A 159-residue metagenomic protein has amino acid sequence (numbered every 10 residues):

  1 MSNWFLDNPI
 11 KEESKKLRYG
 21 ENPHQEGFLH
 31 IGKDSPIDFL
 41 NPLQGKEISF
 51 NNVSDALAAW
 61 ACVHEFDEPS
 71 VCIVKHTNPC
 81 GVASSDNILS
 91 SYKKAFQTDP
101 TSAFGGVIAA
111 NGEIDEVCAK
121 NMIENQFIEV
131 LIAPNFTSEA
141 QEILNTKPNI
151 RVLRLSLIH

Functional and structural regions predicted by a protein language model:
M1-L157: Active-site loops and adjacent core secondary-structure elements that bind or stabilize anionic groups
